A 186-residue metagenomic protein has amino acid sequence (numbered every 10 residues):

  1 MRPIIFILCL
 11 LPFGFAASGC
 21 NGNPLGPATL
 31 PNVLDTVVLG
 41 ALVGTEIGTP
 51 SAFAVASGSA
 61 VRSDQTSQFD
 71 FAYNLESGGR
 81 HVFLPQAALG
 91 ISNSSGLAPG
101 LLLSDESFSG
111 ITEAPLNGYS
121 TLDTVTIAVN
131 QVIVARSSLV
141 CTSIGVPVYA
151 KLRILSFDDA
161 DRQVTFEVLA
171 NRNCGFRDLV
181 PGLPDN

Functional and structural regions predicted by a protein language model:
M1-L8: Bacterial N-terminal signal peptides that target proteins for export
F15-G19: C-terminal motif of bacterial Sec signal peptides marking the signal peptidase cleavage site
C20-N186: Surface-exposed, beta-sheet-biased, low-hydrophobicity segments with strongly acidic/polar composition
